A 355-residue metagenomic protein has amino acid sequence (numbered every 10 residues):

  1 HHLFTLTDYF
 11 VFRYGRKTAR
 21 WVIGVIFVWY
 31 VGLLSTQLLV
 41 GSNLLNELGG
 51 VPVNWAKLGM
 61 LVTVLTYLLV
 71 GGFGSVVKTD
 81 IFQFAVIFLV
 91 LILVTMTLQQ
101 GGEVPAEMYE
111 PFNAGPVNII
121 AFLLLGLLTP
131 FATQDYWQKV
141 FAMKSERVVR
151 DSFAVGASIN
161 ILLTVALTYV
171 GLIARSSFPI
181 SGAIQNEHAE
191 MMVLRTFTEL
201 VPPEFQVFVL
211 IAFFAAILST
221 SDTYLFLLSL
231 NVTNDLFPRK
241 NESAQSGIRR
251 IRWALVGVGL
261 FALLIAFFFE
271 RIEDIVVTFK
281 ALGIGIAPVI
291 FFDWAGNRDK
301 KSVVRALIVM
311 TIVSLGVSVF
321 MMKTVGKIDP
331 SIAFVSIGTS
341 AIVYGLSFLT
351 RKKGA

Functional and structural regions predicted by a protein language model:
H1-A355: Membrane-embedded helix-loop-helix hairpins and adjacent transmembrane boundary segments in multi-pass transporters
